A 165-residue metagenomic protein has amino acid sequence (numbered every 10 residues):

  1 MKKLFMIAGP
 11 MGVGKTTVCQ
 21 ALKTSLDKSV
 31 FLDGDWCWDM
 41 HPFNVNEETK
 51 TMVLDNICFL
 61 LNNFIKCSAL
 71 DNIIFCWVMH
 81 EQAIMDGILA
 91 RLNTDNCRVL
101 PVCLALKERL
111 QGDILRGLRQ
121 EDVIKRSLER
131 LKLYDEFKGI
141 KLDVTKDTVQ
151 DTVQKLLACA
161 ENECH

Functional and structural regions predicted by a protein language model:
I7: Hydrophobic anchor at the beta1->P-loop junction of P-loop NTPases
P10: P-loop (Walker A) phosphate-binding loop of NTP-binding proteins
V13: ATP-binding Walker
T16: Walker A/P-loop
C19-N62: Conserved substrate/cofactor phosphate-moiety recognition/catalytic segment in nucleotide-dependent phosphotransferases
M52-N96: Glycine-rich phosphate-binding loop used to anchor ATP phosphates in small-molecule kinases, encompassing both
W77, D95-G112, L142: Conserved phosphate-donor/acceptor-positioning beta-strand/loop module used by diverse small-molecule
R116-K155: Small-molecule kinase domains that catalyze NTP-dependent phosphoryl transfer to phosphate-bearing small molecules
